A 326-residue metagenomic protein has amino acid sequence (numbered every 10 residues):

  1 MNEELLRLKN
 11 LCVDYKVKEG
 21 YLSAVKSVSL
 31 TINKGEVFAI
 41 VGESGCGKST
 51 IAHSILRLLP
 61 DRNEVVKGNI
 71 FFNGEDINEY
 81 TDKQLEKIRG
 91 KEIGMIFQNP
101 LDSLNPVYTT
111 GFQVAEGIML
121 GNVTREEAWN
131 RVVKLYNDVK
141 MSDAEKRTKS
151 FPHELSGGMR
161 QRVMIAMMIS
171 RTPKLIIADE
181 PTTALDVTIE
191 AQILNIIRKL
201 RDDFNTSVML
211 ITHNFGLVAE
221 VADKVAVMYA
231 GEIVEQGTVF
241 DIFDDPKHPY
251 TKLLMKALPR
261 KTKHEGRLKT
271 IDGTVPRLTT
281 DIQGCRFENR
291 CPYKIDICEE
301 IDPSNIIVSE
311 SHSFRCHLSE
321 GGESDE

Functional and structural regions predicted by a protein language model:
E4, E145, Q236-E326: Short catalytic/signature loops enriched in Gly
E43, I177, P181, L185 (+1 more regions): P-loop NTP-binding/switch modules centered on Walker-like glycine-rich loops
E64-D76: Conserved ABC transporter NBD signature motif
D76, E126-K146, M255: Conserved ABC ATPase "signature" region
S150-L155, M159: Conserved ABC ATPase signature
S170-K174: A short, proline-enriched helix->beta-strand linker immediately N-terminal to the Walker B motif in ABC-type P-loop
